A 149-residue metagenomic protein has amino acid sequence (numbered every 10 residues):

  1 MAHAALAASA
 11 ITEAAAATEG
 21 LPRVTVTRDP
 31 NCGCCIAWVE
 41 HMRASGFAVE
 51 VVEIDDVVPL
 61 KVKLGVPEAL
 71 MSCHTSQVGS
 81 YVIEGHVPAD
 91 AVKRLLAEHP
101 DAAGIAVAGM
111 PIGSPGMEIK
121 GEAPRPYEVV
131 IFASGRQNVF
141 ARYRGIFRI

Functional and structural regions predicted by a protein language model:
M1, T25, F47-E50, V82: Short, flexible active-site loop motifs that bind/organize anionic cofactors or intermediates
M1-A16: N-terminal export signals
T18-V39, S45: Local sequence-structure signature of Cys/Sec-based thiol-disulfide redox active-site neighborhoods
R28-C35, E50, G85-A89: Solvent-exposed, acidic/flexible segments
P30-N31, D55, P111-I112: Short beta->alpha connector loops
C34-G79: N-terminal, post-signal-peptide region of Sec/Tat-exported proteins
K63-I149: Thiol/selenol-based redox catalytic cores and closely related redox-interacting motifs
